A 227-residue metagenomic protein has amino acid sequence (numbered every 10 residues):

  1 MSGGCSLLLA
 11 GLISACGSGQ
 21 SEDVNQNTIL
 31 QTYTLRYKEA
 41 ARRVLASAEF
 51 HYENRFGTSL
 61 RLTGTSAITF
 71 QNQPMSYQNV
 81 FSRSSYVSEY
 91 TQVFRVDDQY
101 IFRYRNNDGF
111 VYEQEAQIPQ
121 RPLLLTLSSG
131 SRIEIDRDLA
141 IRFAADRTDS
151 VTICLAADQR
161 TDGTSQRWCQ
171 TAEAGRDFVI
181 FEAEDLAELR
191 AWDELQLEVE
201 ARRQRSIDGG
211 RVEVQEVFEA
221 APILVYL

Functional and structural regions predicted by a protein language model:
M1-C5: Bacterial N-terminal signal peptides that target proteins for export
L12-A15: C-terminal motif of bacterial Sec signal peptides marking the signal peptidase cleavage site
G17-Q117, E184-L227: Ser/Thr/Pro- and often Gln-rich low-complexity regulatory segments of eukaryotic transcriptional regulators
Q114, I118-T126: A eukaryotic nuclear recognition-module signature that targets compact all-alpha binding cores
L123-D185: Short helix-loop boundary/capping segments
